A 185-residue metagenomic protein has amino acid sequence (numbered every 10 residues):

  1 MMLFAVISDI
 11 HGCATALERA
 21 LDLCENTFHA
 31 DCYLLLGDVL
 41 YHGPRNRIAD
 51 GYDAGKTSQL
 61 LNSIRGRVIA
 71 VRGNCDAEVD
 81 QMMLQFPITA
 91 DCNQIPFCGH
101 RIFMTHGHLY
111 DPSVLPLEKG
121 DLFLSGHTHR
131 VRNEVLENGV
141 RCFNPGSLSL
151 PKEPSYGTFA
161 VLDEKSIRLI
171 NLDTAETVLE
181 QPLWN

Functional and structural regions predicted by a protein language model:
M1-A14, A30-C32, C142, G157-D163 (+1 more regions): Amphipathic repeat-derived elements
L3-F97: Core catalytic region of metal-dependent phosphoesterases/phosphodiesterases, especially metallo-beta-lactamase-like
F86, A90, C98-F103, H108-L172 (+1 more regions): Conserved beta-sheet core of the metallophosphoesterase superfamily
Q181-N185: Anion-binding (especially nucleotide phosphate/pyrophosphate-binding) glycine-rich loop and adjoining beta-alpha core
